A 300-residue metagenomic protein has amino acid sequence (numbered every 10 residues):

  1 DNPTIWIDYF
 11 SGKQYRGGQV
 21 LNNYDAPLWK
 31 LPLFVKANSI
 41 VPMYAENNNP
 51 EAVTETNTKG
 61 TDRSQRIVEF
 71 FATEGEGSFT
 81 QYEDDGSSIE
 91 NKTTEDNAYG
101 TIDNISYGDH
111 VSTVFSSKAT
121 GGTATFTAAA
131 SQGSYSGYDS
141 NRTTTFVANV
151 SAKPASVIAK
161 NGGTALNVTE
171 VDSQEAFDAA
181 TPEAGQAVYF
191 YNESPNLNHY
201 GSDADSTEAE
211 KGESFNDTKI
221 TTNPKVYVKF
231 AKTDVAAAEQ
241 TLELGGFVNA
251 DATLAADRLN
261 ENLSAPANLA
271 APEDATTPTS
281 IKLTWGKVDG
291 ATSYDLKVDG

Functional and structural regions predicted by a protein language model:
D1-G163, Q174-A176, T181, E193-K211 (+2 more regions): Catalytic core of carbohydrate-active enzymes
A148-V150, G286-D289, V298: Non-cytosolic beta-sheet module surface loops
V157, Y294-L296: Short beta-strand elements bearing conserved aromatic residues within extracellular beta-rich modules
A159-N167, D299-G300: Short strand-turn-strand beta-turns centered on an Asx-Gly dipeptide
A187-F190: Short aromatic-glycine-(Arg/Gly/Cys) micro-motifs in beta-strand/loop hairpins
V248-N260: Mature N-terminal, pre-catalytic/accessory segment of carbohydrate-active enzymes
L259-G290: Pro/Thr/Ser/Gly-rich low-complexity, intrinsically disordered linker/stalk tracts
